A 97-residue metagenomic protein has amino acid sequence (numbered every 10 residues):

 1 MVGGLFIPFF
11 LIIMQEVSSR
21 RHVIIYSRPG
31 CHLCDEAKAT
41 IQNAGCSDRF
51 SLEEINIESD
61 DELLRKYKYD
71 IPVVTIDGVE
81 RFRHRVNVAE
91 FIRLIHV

Functional and structural regions predicted by a protein language model:
M1-I13: N-terminal amphipathic/basic-hydrophobic helices that include classical n-h-c signal peptides and signal-anchor
Q15-N43: Local sequence-structure signature of Cys/Sec-based thiol-disulfide redox active-site neighborhoods
G45-R49: Short helix-capping segments at alpha-helix termini
F50-D61: Thiol-based oxidoreductase modules, predominantly thioredoxin-like and allied folds used for disulfide exchange
S59-P72: Short Fe-S-cluster ligation motifs
P72-E80: A short, hydrophobic beta-strand/beta-hairpin element that forms part of a small beta-sheet core
V79-V97: Non-catalytic, surface beta->alpha helical segment in thiol-disulfide oxidoreductase systems
